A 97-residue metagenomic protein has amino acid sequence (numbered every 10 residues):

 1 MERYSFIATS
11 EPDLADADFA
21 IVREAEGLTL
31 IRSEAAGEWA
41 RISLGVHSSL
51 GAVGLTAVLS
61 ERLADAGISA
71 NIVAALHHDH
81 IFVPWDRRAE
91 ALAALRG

Functional and structural regions predicted by a protein language model:
M1-R62: Regulatory modules associated with amino-acid/nitrogen control
E34-A35, P84-A89: Helix N-cap motif at beta-to-alpha junctions
I68-H78: A short glycine-rich beta-strand->turn/loop micro-motif centered on a GG-aromatic cluster
D79-V83: Long, charge-rich, low-complexity alpha-helical segments
A91-G97: Short amphipathic alpha-helices in soluble, non-transmembrane regions that often serve as interface/regulatory elements
